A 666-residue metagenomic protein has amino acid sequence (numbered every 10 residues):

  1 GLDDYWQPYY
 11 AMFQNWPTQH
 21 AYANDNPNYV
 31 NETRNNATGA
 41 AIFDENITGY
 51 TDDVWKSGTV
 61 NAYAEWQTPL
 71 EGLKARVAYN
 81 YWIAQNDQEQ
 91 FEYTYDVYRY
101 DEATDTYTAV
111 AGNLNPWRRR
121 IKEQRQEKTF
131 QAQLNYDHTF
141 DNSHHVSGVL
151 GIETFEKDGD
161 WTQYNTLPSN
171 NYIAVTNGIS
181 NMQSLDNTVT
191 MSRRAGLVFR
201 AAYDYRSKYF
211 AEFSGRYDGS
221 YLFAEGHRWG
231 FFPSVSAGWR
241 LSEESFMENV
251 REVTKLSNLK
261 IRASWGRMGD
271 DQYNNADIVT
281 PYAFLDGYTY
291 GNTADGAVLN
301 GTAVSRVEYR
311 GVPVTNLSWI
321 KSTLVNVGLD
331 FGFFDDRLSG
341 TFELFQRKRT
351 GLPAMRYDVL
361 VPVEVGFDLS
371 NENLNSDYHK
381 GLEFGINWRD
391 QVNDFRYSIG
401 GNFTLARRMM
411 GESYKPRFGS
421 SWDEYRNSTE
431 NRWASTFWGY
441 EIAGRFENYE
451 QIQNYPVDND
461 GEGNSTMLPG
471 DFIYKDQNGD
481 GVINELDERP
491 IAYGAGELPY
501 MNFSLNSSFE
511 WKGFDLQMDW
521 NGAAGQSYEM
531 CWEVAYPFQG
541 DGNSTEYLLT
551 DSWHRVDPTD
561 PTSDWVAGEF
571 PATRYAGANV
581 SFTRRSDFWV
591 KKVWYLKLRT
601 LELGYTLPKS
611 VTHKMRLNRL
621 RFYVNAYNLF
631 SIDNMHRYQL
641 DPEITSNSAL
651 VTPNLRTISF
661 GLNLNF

Functional and structural regions predicted by a protein language model:
G1-A23, P27-E92, Y107-A434, S581 (+1 more regions): Extracellular/periplasmic, surface-exposed regions of secreted and cell-surface proteins
W6, D105, E252, G296 (+6 more regions): Intrinsic-disorder/low-complexity loop/linker signature
P17, A23, Q451-P456, P571-R574: Short, proline-rich low-complexity segments centered on a Tyr-Pro-Pro core
F43, Y100, S220, A523-R621: Extracytoplasmic gating/loop element in the C-terminal half of outer-membrane beta-barrel translocons and assembly
D277, R389-E497, P537, T545-A567: Conserved small-residue
M410, R489, P499-G513, R599-G604: Conserved SET/PR-domain catalytic core that frames the SAM/AdoMet-binding pocket
G496-C531: Glycine-rich, aromatic-lined ligand/substrate-binding cores of catalytic and carbohydrate-binding domains
